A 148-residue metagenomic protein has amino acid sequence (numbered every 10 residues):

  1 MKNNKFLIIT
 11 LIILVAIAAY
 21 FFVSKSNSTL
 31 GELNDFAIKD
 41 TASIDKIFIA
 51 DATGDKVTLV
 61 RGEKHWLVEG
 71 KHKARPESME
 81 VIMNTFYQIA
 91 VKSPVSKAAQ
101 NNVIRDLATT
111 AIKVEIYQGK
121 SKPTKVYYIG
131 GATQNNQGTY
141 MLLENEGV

Functional and structural regions predicted by a protein language model:
M1-V148: A short-motif feature that recognizes glycine-rich, charge-decorated loops that bind or process nucleotide phosphates
